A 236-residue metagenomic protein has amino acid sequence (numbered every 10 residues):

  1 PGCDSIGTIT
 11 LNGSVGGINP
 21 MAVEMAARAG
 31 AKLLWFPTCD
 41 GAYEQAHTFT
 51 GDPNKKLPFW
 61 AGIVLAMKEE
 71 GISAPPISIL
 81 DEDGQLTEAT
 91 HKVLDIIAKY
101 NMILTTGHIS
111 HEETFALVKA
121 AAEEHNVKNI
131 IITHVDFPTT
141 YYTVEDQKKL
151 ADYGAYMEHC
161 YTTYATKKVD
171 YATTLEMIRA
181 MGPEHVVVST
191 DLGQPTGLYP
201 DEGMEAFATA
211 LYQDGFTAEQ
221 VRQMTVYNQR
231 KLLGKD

Functional and structural regions predicted by a protein language model:
P1, V93, I109-S110, E124 (+4 more regions): Conserved mixed alpha/beta catalytic, RNA-binding, or beta-rich assembly cores of soluble enzyme, regulatory
G2, G16-T133: Extended substrate/RNA-proximal surfaces in nucleic-acid metabolism proteins
G2-C3, E123-K128, M181-G182, Q213-T217: Short helix-capping segments at alpha-helix termini
S5, L34, T38, L104 (+4 more regions): Divalent metal-coordination and catalytic microenvironments
T8-S14, P37-G41, I109, V135-P138 (+2 more regions): Active-site beta-loop-alpha junctions enriched in small/polar residues
F115-A120, Y141-Q147, K167-I178, T196-T209: Histidine/acidic-residue-rich catalytic or RNA/ligand-binding cores of hydrolases and nuclease-related proteins
P183-P200: Short acidic/histidine-rich active-site segments
G203-D236: Mid-to-C-terminal alpha-helical segments outside catalytic/metal-binding sites
